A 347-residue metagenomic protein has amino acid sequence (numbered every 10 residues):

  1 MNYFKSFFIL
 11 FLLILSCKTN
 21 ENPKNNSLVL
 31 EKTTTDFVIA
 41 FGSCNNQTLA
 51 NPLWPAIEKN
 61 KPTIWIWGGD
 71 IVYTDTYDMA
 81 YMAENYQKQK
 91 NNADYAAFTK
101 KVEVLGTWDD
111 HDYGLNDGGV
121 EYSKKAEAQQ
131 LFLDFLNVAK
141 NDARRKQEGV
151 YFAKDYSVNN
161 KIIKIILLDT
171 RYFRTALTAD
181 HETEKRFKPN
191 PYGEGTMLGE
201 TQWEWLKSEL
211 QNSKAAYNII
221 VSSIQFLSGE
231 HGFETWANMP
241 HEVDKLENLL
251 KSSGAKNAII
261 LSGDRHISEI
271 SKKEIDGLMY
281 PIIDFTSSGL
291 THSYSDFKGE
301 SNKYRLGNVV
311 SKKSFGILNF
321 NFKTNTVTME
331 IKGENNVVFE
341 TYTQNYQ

Functional and structural regions predicted by a protein language model:
M1, S27-Q347: Long, structured stretches of catalytic cores involved in phosphate-ester chemistry, encompassing
M1-S27: Bacterial Sec-dependent N-terminal signal peptides
